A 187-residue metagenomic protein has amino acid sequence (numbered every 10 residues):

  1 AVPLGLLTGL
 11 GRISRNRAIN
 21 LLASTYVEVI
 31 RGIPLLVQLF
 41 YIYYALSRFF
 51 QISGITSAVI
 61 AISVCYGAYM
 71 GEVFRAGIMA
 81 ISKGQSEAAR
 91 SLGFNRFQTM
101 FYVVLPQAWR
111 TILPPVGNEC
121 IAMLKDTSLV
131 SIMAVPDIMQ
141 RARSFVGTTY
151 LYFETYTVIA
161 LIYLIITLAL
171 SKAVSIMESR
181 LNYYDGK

Functional and structural regions predicted by a protein language model:
A1-K187: Transmembrane alpha-helices and adjacent helix-loop boundaries
